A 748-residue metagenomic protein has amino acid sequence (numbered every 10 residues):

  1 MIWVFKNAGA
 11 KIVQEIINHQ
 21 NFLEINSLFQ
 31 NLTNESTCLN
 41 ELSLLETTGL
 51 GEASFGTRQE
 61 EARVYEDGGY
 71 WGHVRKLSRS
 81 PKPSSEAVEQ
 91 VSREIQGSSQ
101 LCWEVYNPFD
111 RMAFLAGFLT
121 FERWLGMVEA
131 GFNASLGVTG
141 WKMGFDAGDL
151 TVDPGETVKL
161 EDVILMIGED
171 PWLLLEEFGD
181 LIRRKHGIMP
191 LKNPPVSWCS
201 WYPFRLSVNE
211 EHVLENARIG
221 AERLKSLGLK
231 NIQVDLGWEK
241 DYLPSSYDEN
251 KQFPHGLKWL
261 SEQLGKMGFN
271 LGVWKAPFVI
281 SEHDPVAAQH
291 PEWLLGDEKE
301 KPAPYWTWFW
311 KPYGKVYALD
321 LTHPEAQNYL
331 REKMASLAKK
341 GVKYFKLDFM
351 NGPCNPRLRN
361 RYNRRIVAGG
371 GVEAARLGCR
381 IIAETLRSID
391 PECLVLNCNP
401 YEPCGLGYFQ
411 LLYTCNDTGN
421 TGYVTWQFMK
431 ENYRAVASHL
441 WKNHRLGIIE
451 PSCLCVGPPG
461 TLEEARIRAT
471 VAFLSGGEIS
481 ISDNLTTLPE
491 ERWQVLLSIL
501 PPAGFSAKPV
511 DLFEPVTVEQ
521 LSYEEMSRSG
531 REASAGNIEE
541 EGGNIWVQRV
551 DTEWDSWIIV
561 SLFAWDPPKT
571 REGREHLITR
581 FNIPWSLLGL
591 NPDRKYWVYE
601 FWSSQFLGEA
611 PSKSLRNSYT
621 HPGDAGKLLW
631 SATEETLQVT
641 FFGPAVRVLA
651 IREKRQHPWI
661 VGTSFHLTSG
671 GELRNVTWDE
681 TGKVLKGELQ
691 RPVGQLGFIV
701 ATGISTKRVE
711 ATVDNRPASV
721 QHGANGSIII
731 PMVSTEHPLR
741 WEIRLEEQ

Functional and structural regions predicted by a protein language model:
M1-A130, R594: Polysaccharide-binding surfaces and accessory modules of carbohydrate-active proteins
H19, L44-L45, P83-P194, P459: Beta-strand-rich recognition/accessory modules
C38-T47, D566-P592, Q690-T706: Surface-exposed beta-strand/loop patches in extracellular or lumenal glycoproteins
T47-Q59, W585-S604, T702-N715: Solvent-exposed beta-hairpin/edge-strand motifs
E156-T157, G371-I651: Active-site-proximal substrate-binding groove within the catalytic cores of carbohydrate-active enzymes
L175-N231, D235-K240: An acidic-aromatic substrate-binding cleft motif
S226-G460, E464, R492: Aromatic- and carboxylate-enriched substrate-binding clefts and catalytic-loop regions of carbohydrate-active enzymes
E532, W557, S561, S618-Q748: Non-catalytic C-terminal accessory domains or segments of carbohydrate-active enzymes
